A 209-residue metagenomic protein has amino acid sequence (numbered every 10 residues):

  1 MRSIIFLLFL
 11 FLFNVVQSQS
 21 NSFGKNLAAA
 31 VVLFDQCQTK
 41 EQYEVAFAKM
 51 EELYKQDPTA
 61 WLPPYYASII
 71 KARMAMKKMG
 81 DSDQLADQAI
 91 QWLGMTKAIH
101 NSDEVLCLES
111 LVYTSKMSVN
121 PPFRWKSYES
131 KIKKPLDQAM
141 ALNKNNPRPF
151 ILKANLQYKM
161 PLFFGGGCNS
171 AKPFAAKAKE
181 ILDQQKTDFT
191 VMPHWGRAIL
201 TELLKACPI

Functional and structural regions predicted by a protein language model:
M1-N26: Bacterial Sec-dependent N-terminal signal peptides
S20-L33, Q56-K77, N101-N120, N145-P161 (+1 more regions): Amphipathic alpha-helical repeat scaffolds of TPR domains
D35-K49, G80-W92, W125-K133, K172-K179: Helix-turn-helix repeat elements of alpha-solenoid scaffolds
L53, M95-T96, Q138-A139, A178: Canonical positions in the second alpha-helix
Q56, A98-I99, L142, I181: Structural marker of alpha-solenoid helical repeat scaffolds
D83-K134, A141: Hydrophobic, well-structured mid-protein blocks that either form specific transmembrane helices
W125-E129, L136-D137, N146-R148, N155-G166: Outer-membrane beta-barrel transmembrane domain signature
N169-P173, K177-I209: Terminal, low-structured helical/coil segments at or just beyond the last alpha-helical repeat
